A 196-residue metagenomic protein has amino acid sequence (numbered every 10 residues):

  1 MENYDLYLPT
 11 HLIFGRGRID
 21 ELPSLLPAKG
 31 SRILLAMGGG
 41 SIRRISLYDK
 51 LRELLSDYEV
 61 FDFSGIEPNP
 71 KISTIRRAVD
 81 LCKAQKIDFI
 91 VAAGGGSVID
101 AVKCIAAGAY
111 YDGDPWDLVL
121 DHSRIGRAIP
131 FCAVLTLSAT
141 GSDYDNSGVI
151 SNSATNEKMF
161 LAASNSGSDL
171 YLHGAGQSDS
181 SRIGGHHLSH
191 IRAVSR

Functional and structural regions predicted by a protein language model:
M1-F89: ATP/NTP phosphate-donor binding region
T10, R16-G17, M37-G39, I66 (+4 more regions): Fold-independent oxyanion-binding glycine-rich loops and adjacent beta-strand/coil segments at enzyme active sites
D20, Y111-R196: A glycine/threonine-rich phosphate-anchoring loop and its flanking beta-alpha core in nucleotide/phosphate-binding
L26, G30, L55, C82 (+3 more regions): Structural signal for hydrophobic packing residues in well-ordered secondary-structure cores of soluble enzyme domains
R44-I45, A101-V102, S142-D143, G176: Alpha-helix N-cap/helix-start motif
A78-V79, V98-D112, Y144-D145: Short Gly/Thr/Asp-enriched flexible loops that form oxyanion-binding sites at enzyme active sites
A84, I105, H122: N-terminal loops that bind phosphate or other acidic moieties and the adjacent beta-alpha structural core
I87-I105, T136-S142: Glycine/serine-rich anion-binding loops at beta->alpha junctions that coordinate negatively charged ligand groups
